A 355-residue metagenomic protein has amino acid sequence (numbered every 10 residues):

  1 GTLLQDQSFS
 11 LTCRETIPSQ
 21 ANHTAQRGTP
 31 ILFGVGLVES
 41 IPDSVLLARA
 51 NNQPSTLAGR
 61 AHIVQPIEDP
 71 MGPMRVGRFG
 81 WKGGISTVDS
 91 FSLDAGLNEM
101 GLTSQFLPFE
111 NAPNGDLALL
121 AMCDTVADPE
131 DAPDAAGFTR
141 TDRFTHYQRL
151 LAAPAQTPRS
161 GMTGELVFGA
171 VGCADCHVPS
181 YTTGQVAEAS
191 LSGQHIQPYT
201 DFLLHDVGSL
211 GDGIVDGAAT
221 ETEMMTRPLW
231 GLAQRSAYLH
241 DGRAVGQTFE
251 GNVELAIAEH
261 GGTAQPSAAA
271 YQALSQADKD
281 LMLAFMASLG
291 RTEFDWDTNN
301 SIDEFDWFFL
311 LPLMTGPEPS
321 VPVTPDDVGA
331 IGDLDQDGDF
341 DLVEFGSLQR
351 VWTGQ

Functional and structural regions predicted by a protein language model:
G1-D295, F309-P317: Periplasmic c-type cytochrome electron-transfer domains
R291-Q355: Cellulosome-associated attachment modules in secreted, modular CAZymes
